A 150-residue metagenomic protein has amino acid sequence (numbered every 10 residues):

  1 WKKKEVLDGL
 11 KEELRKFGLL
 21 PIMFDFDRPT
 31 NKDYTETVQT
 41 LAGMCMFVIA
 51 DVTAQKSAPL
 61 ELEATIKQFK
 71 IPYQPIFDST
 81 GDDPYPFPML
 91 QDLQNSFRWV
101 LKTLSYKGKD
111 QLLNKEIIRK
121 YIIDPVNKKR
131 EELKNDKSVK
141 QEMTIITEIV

Functional and structural regions predicted by a protein language model:
W1-M46, E148-V150: Conserved N-terminal substructure of TIR/SEFIR domains
K2-E5, D82-P86: Short, charged/polar "capping" segments at the starts of alpha-helices and the immediately preceding loops
F17, M44-M46, F69-Y73, S96-L101: Short glycine-/polar-rich loops that comprise or flank the Walker A/P-loop and associated switch/sensor motifs
D27, A54, I76-Y85: Short beta-alpha junction loops
R28-N31, Q55, Q111, K115: A conditional alpha-helix N-cap/helix-loop micro-motif detector
A54-K70: Conserved TIR/SEFIR loop-to-helix hotspot centered on a Trp-containing motif with a nearby acidic residue
P88-V150: C-terminal interaction surface of TIR/SEFIR-family domains
